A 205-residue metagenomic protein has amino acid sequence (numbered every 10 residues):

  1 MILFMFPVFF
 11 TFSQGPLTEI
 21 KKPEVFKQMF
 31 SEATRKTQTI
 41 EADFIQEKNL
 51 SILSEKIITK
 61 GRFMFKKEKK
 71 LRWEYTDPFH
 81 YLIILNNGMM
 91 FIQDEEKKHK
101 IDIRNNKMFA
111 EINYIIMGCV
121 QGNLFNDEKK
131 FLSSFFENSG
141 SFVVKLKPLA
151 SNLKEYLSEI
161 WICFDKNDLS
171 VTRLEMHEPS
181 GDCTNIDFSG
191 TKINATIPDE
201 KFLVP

Functional and structural regions predicted by a protein language model:
L3-S13: Hydrophobic h-region of N-terminal signal peptides that target proteins for export in Gram-negative bacteria
F12-E55, E200-P205: N-terminal leader/targeting segments and the immediate start of mature chains
Q38-Q46, T59-F63, K69-W73: One face of beta-strands
F44, L71-Y75, M90-Q93, V144-L146 (+1 more regions): Short hydrophobic/aromatic-rich beta-strand segments that constitute the beta-sheet cores of beta-sandwich/beta-barrel
K60-R62, R72, H80-L82, L132-S134 (+1 more regions): Short, surface-exposed charged micro-motifs
R62-Y114, T184: An acidic-aromatic
I101, L124-P205: Gly/Pro-enriched, hydrophobic low-complexity segments that function as extracytoplasmic propeptides/linkers
I115-L124: Anionic-ligand binding region
